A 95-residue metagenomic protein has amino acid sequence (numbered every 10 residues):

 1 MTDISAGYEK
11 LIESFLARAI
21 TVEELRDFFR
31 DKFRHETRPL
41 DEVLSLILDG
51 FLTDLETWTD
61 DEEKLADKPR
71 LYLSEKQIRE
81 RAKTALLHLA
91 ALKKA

Functional and structural regions predicted by a protein language model:
M1-A95: Acidic, Ser/Pro/Thr-rich low-complexity regulatory regions and the short amphipathic helical interaction modules they
